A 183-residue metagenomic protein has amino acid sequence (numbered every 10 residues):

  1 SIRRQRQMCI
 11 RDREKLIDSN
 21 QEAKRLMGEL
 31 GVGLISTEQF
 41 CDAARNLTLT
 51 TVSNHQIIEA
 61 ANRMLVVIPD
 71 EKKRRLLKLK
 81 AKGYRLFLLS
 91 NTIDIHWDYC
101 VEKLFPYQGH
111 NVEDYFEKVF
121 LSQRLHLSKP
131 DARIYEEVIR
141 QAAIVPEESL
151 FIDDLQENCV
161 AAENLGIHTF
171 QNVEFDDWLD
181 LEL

Functional and structural regions predicted by a protein language model:
S1-I10: Single conserved hydrophobic/aromatic residue that forms the stacking wall/gate of nucleotide- or nucleobase-binding
Q5, R25, Q39, A43 (+5 more regions): Alpha-helical elements of Rossmann-like donor-binding domains used by nucleotide-donor carbohydrate transfer enzymes
K24-I58: A metal-dependent, Asp-based hydrolase signature
L26-L30, L76, F116: Generic hydrophobic alpha-helical segments
S36, M64-E71, P130, I134: Soluble or luminal CAZymes and related metallo-dependent hydrolases
N54-P106: Substrate-recognition element of Asp-dependent hydrolases with the DxDx(T/V) motif
I93-D94, V101-L183: Asp-based, Mg2+/Mn2+-dependent phosphohydrolase catalytic module
